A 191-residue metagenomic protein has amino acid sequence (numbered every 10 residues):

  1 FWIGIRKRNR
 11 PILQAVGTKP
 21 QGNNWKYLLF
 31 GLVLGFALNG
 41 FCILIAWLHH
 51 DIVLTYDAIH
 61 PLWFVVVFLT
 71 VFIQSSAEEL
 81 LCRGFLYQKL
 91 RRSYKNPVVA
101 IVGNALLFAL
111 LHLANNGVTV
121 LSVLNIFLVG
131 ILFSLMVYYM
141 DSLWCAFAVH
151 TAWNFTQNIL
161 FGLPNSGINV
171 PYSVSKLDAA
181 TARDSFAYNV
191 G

Functional and structural regions predicted by a protein language model:
F1, P61-L69, A77, L81 (+1 more regions): Membrane-embedded alpha-helical segments of multi-pass membrane proteins, especially the transmembrane helices
I12-A77, Y87-Q88, R92: Juxtamembrane helix-loop-helix connectors linking adjacent transmembrane helices in multi-pass membrane enzymes
L28-V33, F64-V65, V98-G103, V123-F127 (+1 more regions): Hydrophobic alpha-helical transmembrane segments
G40, P97-L113, F127-G130: Small-polar-interrupted transmembrane alpha-helices in polytopic inner-membrane proteins
H49-D57, L111-V120: Membrane-interface helix caps and helix-loop-helix hairpins in membrane proteins
I73-S75, A180-G191: Hydrophobic alpha-helical transmembrane segments
A77-G103, L135-S142: Membrane-interface helix/loop boundary segments of multi-pass membrane proteins
S122-F186: Functionally important transmembrane alpha-helices
